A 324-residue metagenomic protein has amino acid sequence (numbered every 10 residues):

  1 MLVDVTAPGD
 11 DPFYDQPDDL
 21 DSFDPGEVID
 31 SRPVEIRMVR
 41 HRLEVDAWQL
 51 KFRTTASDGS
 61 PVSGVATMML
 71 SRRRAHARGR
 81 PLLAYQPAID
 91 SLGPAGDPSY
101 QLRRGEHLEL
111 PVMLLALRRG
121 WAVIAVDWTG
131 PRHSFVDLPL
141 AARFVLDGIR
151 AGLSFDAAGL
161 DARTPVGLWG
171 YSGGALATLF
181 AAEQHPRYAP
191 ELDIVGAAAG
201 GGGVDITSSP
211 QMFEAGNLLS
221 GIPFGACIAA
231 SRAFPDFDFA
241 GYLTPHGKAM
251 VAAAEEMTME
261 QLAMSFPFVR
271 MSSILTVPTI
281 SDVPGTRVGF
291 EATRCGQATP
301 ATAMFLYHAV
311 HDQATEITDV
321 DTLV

Functional and structural regions predicted by a protein language model:
M1-A75: Catalytic-loop region of hydrolases
L2-V5, G9-D11, D18, G200-Q297: Accessory cap/linker subdomain of secreted extracellular hydrolases
A56-L115, D127-T129: Short, surface-exposed "cap/lid" segments of acyl-processing enzymes
G79-L82, R119-I124, R163-P165, D193-G196 (+1 more regions): Loop/turn elements at helix/coil->beta-strand transitions in domains of secreted/extracellular proteins
P111, F135-A158: Alpha/beta-hydrolase active-site loop
R150-S220: Primarily recognizes the serine-hydrolase "nucleophile elbow" in alpha/beta-hydrolase and SGNH/GDSL folds
A181, T302-M304, E316-V324: Short alpha-helix in the alpha/beta-hydrolase fold that links the catalytic acid
P300, F305-D312: Short beta-strand/loop motif that positions the catalytic acidic residue of the alpha/beta-hydrolase fold
